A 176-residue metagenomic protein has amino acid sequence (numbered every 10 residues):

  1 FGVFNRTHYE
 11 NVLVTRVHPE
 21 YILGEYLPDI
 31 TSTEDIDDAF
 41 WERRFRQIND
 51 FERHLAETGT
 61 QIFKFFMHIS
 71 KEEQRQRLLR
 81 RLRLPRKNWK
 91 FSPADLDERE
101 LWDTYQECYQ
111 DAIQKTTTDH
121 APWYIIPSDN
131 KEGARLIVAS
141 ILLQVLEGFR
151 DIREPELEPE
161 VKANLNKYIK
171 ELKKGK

Functional and structural regions predicted by a protein language model:
F1-K176: Flexible, compositionally biased loop and terminal segments
